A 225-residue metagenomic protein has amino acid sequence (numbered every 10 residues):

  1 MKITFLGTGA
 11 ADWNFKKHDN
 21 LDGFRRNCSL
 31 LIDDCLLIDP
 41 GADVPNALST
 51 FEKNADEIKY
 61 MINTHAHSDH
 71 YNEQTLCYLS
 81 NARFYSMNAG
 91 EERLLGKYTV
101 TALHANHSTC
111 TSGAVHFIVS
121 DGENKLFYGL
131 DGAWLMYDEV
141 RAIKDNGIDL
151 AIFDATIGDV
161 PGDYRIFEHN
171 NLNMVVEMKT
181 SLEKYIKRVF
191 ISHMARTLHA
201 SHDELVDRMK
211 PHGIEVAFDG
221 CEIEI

Functional and structural regions predicted by a protein language model:
M1-T50, G113-L130: Conserved beta-strand hairpin/beta-sheet module of binuclear metal-dependent hydrolase folds, prominently
I3, H65, V100, F117 (+5 more regions): Divalent metal-coordination and catalytic microenvironments
T8-A10, C35, P40-D43, A66 (+5 more regions): Active-site metal-binding loops of divalent metal-dependent hydrolases
L30-I32, G90-K97, I223-E224: Short acidic-hydrophobic surface loop/beta-edge motif
C35, P40-Y85, G147-A151: Active-site metal-binding motif and surrounding structural segment of the metallo-beta-lactamase
L79-G90, K97-A102, P211-E215: Active-site regions of enzymes building and remodeling cell-envelope glycoconjugates
E91-G147: Catalytic core of the metallo-beta-lactamase
W134-E222: Cap/insert and terminal regions of metallo-dependent hydrolase folds
